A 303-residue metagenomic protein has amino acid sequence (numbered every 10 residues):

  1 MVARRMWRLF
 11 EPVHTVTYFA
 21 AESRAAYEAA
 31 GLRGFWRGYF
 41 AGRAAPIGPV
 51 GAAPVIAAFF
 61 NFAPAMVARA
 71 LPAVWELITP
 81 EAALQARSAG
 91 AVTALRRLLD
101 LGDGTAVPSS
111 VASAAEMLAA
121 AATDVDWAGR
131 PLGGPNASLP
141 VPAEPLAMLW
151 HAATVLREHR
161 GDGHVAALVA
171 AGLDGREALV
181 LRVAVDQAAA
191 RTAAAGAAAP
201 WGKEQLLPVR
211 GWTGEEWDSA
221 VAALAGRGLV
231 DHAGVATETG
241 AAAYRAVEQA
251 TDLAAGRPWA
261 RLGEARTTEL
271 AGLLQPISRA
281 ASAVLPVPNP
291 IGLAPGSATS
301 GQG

Functional and structural regions predicted by a protein language model:
M1-D218, P290-G303: Phosphate/adenylate-binding glycine loop and adjacent helical scaffold
R210-R227, E248: Short amphipathic alpha-helical interaction segments
V235-L253: Short, cationic-aromatic polyanion-contact patches
G256-S297, G303: Terminal interaction helix/tail motif
